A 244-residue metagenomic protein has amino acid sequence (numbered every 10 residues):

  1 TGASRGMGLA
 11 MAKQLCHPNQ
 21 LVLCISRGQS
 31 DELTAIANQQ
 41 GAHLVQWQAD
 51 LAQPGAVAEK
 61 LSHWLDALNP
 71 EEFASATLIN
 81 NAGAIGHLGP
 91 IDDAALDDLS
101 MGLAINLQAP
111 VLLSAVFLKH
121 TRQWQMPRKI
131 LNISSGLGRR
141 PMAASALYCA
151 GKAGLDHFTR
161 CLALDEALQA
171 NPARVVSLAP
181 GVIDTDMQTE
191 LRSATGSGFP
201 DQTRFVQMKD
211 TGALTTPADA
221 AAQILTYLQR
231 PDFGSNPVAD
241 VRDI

Functional and structural regions predicted by a protein language model:
S4-R5: Conserved glycine-rich cofactor-binding loop
P18-T34: Conserved glycine-rich Rossmann-like NAD(P)H-binding loop of the short-chain dehydrogenase/reductase
N38-G55: Rossmann-fold cofactor-recognition segment
G89-I91, D98-S100: Substrate-binding pocket helix/loop in short-chain dehydrogenase/reductase
S114, G151: Active-site helix of classical SDR
S135: Residue(s) in the substrate-gating loop at a strand-loop-helix junction that position the organic substrate next
A173, S177-P180, T185, S193-I244: C-terminal helical subdomain
